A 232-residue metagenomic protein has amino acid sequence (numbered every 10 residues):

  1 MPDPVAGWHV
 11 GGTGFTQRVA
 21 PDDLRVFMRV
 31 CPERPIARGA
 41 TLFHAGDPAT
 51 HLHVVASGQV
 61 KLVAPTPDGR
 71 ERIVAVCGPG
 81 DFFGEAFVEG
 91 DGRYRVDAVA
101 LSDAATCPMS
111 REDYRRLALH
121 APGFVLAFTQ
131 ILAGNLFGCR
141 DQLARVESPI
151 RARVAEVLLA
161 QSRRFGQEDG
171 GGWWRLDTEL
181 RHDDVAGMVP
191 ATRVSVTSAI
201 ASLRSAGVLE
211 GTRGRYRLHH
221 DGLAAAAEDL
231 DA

Functional and structural regions predicted by a protein language model:
M1-T41, F82-F83, F87-E89: Cyclic nucleotide-binding regulatory module and flanking cytosolic helices
F15, A40-S102: Cyclic nucleotide-binding regulatory domains
R18, V76, P108, E179 (+1 more regions): Short aromatic/basic micro-patch
L24, A75-F137: Cyclic-nucleotide recognition modules
V63, E85-A86, R116-L117, V157 (+1 more regions): Residues that scaffold the ATP/ADP-binding catalytic core of kinase and kinase-like folds
C139-I150, G166-R175: Short, Lys/Arg-enriched, Trp-marked, Pro/Gly-tolerant hinge/linker segments that flank
R151-A155: Short, leucine-enriched amphipathic alpha-helices that occur as contiguous helical runs
V157, Q161-A232: Phosphate-/nucleic-acid-contacting segments
